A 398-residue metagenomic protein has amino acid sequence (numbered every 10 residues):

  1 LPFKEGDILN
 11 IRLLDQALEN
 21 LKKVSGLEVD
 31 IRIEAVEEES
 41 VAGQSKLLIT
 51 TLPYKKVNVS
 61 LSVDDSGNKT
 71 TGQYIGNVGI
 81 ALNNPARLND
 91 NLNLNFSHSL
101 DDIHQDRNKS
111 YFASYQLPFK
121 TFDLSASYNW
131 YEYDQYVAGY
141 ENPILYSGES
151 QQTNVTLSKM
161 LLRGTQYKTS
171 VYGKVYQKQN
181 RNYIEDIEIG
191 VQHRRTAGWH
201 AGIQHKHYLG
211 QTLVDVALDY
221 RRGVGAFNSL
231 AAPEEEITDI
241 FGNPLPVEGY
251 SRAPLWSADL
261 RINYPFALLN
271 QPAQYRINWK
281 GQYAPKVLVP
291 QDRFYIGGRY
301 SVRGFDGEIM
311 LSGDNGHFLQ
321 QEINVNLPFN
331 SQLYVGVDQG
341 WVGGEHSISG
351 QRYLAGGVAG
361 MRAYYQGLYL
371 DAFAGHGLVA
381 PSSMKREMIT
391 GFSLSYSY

Functional and structural regions predicted by a protein language model:
L1-G67, S97-S110, N278-K280: Periplasmic polypeptide-binding modules associated with outer-membrane biogenesis and secretion
V29, K56-V59, P85-L92, K120-A126 (+5 more regions): Repeated loop/turn-to-beta-strand initiation elements of outer-membrane beta-barrel proteins
I33, L61-D65, V78, L92-H98 (+8 more regions): Transmembrane beta-barrel strands of outer-membrane/channel proteins
G43, G72-G76, R107-Y111, E149-T153 (+7 more regions): Residues that define the transmembrane beta-barrel architecture of outer-membrane proteins
I80, M361-Y369, R386-Y398: Outer-membrane beta-barrel "beta-signal"
L82-N84, L117, K159-L161, H205-H207 (+5 more regions): Residue-level signature of outer-membrane beta-barrel architecture
N93, I103-H205: Transmembrane beta-barrel wall of Gram-negative outer-membrane proteins
Y183-P328, G336-Q339, G343: C-terminal outer-membrane beta-barrel translocator/porin domains of Gram-negative envelope proteins and their
